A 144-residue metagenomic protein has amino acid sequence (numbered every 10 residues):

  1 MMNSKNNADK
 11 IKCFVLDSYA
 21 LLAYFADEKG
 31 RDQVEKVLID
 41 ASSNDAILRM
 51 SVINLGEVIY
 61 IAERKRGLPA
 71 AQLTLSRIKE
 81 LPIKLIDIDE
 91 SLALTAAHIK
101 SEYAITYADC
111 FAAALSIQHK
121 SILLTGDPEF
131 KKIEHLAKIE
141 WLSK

Functional and structural regions predicted by a protein language model:
M1-C13, A113, I117-K144: Acidic, PIN/NYN-like endoribonuclease modules and their adjacent C-terminal/linker elements
M1-M50, E63-S76: Short, well-structured N-terminal submotif of metal-dependent ribonuclease cores
L16-D17, M50-V52, A104-T106, D127 (+1 more regions): Histidine- and aromatic-rich ligand-binding microenvironments
A20-L21, N54, L92, A112 (+1 more regions): Alpha-helix capping/helix-boundary segments
L22, G56-I59, A97: Amphipathic alpha-helical segments within well-ordered protein domains
S42, K79, I117: Anion (oxyanion) recognition and catalysis
I61-R64, P82: Helix-loop "lid/cap" segments that line or gate small-molecule binding pockets
K84-L124: Active-site neighborhoods of divalent-metal-dependent phosphate/nucleic-acid chemistry enzymes
